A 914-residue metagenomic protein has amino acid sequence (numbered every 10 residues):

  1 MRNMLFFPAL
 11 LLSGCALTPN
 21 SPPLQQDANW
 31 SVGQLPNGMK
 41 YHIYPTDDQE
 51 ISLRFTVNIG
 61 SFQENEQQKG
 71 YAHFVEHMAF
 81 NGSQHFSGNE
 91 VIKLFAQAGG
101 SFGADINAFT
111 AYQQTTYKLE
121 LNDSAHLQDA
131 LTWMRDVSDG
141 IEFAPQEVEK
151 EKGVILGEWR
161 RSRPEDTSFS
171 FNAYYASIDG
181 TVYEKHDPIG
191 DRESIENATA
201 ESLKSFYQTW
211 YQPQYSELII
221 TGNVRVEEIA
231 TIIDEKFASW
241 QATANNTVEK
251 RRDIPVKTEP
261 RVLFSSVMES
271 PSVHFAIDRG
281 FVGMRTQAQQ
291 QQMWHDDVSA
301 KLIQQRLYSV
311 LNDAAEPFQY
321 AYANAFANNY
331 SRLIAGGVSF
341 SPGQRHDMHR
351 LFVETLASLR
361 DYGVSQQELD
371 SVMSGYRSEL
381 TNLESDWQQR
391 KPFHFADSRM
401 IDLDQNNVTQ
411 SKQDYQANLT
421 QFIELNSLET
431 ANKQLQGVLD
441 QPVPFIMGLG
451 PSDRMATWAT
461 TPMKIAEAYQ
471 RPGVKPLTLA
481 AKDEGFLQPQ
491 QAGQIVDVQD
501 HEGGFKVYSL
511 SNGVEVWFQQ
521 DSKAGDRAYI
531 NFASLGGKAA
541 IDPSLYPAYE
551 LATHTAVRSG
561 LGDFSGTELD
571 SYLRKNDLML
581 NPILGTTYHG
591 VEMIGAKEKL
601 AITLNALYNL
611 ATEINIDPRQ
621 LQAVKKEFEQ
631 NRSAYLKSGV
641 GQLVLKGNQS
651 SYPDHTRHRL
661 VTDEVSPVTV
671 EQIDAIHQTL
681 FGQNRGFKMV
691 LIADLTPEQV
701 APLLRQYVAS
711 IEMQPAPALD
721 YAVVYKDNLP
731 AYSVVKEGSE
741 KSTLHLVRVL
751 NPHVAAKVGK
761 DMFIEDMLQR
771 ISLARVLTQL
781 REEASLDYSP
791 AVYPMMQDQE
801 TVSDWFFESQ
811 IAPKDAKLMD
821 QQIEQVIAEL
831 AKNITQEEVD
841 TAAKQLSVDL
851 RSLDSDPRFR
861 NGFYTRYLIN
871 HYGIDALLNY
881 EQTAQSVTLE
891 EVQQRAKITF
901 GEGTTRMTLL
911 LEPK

Functional and structural regions predicted by a protein language model:
M1-L17: Gram-negative bacterial Sec-dependent N-terminal signal peptides
C15-K40, R225-S266, P271-G280, M284-R285 (+9 more regions): Proteolytic maturation boundary segments
Y44, Q49-S61, Y71-A72, N89-V137 (+14 more regions): M16 family metallopeptidases and their MPP-like homologs
K69-H77, N81, A300-K301, Y546-H554 (+1 more regions): Active-site recognition of the HExxH zinc-binding catalytic motif
